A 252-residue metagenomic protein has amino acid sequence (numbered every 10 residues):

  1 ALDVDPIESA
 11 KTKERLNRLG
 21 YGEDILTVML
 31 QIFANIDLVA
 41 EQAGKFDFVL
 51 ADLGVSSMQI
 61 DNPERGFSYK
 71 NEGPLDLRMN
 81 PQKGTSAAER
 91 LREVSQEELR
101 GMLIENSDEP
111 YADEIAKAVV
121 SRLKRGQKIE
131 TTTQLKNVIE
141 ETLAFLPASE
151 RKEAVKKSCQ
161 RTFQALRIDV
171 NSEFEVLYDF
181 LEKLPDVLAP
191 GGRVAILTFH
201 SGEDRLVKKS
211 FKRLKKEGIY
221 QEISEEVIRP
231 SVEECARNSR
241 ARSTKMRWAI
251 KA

Functional and structural regions predicted by a protein language model:
A1-A252: S-adenosyl-L-methionine-dependent methyltransferase catalytic core, i.e., the SAM/SAH-binding region
